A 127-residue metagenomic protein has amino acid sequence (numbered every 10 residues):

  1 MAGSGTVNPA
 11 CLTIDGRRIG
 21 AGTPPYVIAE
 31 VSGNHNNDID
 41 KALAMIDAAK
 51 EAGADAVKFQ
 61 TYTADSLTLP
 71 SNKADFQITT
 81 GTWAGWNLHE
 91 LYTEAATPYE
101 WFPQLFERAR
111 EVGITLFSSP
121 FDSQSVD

Functional and structural regions predicted by a protein language model:
A2-I28: N-terminal amphipathic alpha-helix/helix-capping segment at the start of soluble metabolic enzymes
V27-A29, V57-F59, L116-S119: Hydrophobic faces of well-ordered beta-strands that scaffold small-molecule active sites in alpha/beta enzyme cores
E30, A49: Conserved, mostly hydrophobic/aromatic
S32-N34, Q60-A64, F121-S123: Active-site beta-loop-alpha junctions enriched in small/polar residues
I39-I46, S125-V126: Catalytic cores of alpha/beta
G53-A54, I114: A structural motif
D55-A96: Glycine-rich, proline-tolerant flexible connector loops at the mouths of alpha/beta enzymes
T79-D127: Active-site beta->alpha loop and helix N-cap motifs at the rims of alpha/beta catalytic domains
